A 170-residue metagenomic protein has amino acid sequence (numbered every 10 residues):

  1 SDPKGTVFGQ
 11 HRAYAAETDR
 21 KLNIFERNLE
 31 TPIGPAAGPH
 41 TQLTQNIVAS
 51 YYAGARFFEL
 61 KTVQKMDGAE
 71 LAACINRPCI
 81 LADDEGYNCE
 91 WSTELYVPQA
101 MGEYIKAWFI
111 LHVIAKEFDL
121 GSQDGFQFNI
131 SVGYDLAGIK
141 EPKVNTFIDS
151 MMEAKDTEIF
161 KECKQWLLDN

Functional and structural regions predicted by a protein language model:
S1-R12, A16, A37-P39, L43-N170: Active-site entrance/lid segments in N-terminal catalytic domains of soluble metabolic enzymes
Y14-G34: N-terminal amphipathic alpha-helix/helix-capping segment at the start of soluble metabolic enzymes
